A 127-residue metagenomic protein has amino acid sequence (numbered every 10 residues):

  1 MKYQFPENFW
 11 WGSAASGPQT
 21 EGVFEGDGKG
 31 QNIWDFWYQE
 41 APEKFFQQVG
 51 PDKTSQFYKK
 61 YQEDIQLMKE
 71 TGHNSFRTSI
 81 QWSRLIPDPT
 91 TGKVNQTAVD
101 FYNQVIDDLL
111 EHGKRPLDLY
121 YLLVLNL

Functional and structural regions predicted by a protein language model:
M1-H73: N-terminal carbohydrate-binding accessory modules
I65-L127: Substrate-binding cleft and catalytic face of glycoside hydrolase catalytic domains, especially the flexible beta-alpha
